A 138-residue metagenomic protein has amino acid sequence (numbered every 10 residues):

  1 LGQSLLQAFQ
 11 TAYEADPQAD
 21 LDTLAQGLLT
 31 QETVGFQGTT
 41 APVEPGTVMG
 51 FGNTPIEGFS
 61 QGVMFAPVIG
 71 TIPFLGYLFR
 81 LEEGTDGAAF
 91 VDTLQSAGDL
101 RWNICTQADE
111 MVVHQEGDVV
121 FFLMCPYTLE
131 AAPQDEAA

Functional and structural regions predicted by a protein language model:
Q7-P67, G87: Surface-exposed, low-hydrophobicity interaction/linker segments
A8, A12-A15, T93-R101: Structured segments of extracytoplasmic/periplasmic soluble domains in secreted or envelope-associated proteins
G58-A66, L94-H114: Functional cores of ribonucleases/endoribonucleases
V68-I69, R80, C105-A138: A short, solvent-exposed beta-edge/loop patch
I72-E83: A short acidic-to-branched-hydrophobic micro-motif
G84-A88, L100: Short helix C-cap/helix-to-loop transition motifs enriched in small/turn-promoting residues
A89-A97, E136-A138: Short amphipathic alpha-helices in soluble, non-transmembrane regions that often serve as interface/regulatory elements
